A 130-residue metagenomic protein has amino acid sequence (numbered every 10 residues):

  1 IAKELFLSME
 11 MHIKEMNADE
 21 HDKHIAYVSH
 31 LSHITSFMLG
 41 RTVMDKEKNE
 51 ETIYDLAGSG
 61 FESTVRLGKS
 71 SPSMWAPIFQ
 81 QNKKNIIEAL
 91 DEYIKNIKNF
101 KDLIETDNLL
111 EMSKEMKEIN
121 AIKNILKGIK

Functional and structural regions predicted by a protein language model:
I1-R66: Internal alpha-helical scaffold of NAD(P)-dependent oxidoreductase catalytic cores
T35, I97-K98, I122-N124: A short hydrophobic/aromatic micro-motif that marks alpha-helical segments and, especially, helix-coil
N49-I119: Interdomain hinge/lid region at the active-site interface of Rossmann-like NAD(P)-dependent oxidoreductases
N124-K130: Long, positively charged, glycine-interspersed low-complexity recognition regions
